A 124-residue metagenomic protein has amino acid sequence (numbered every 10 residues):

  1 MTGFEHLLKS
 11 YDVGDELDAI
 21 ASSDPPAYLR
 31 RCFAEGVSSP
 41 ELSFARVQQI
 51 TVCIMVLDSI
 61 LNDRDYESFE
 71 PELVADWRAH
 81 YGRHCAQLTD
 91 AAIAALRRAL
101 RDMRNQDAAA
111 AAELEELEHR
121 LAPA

Functional and structural regions predicted by a protein language model:
M1-E41: Short terminal alpha-helical segments
H6, L42-Q49, C85: Helix-start/N-cap signature of alpha-helical segments
A21-D24, A45, H84, L88: A generic short alpha-helical patch detector that favors 3-5-residue windows in or near N-terminal regions
A27-V37, I60, D76, A94-D102: Non-catalytic all-alpha helical scaffold/repeat segments
G36-P40, R64, S68, A99-D107: Secondary-structure edge/capping motif, primarily at the C-terminal ends of alpha-helices and the immediately following
Q48-N62: Short, hydrophobic/amphipathic alpha-helical patches that form generic packing surfaces within helical domains
I60-H84: Long acidic/polar interaction regions in large eukaryotic complex-forming proteins
R78, G82, A86-A124: Low-complexity intrinsically disordered segments
